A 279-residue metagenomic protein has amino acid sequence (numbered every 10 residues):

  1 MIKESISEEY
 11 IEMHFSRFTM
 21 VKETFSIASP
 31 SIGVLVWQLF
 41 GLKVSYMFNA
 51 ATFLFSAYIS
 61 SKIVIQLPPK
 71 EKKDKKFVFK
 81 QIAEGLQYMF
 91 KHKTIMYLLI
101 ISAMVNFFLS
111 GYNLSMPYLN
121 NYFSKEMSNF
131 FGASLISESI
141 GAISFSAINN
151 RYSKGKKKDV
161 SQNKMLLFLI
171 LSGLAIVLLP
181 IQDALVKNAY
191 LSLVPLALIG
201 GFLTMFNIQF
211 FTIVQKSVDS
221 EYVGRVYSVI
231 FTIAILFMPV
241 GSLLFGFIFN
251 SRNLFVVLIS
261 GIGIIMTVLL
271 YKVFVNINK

Functional and structural regions predicted by a protein language model:
M1-S26: Cytoplasmic helix-loop-helix junction between adjacent transmembrane helices in 12-TM secondary transporters
Y10-F15, T94-I95, D219-Y227: Cytoplasm-facing, short amphipathic helices at loop-to-helix transitions on the intracellular side of 12-TM secondary
R17-F25, I101, V229-A234: Hydrophobic alpha-helical segments of secondary membrane carriers
K22-S60: Helix-loop-helix hairpin linking two adjacent transmembrane segments in secondary transporters
F40-M47, Q81, Q87-S146: A single, central transmembrane helix in multi-pass transporters
Y46, A83, N121-K279: C-terminal transmembrane bundle of multi-pass solute transporters/carriers
T52-P69, L270-K272: C-terminal membrane-cytosol helix-exit motif in multi-pass small-molecule transporters
S61-Q87: Flexible cytoplasmic inter-helical loops of multi-pass small-molecule transporters
